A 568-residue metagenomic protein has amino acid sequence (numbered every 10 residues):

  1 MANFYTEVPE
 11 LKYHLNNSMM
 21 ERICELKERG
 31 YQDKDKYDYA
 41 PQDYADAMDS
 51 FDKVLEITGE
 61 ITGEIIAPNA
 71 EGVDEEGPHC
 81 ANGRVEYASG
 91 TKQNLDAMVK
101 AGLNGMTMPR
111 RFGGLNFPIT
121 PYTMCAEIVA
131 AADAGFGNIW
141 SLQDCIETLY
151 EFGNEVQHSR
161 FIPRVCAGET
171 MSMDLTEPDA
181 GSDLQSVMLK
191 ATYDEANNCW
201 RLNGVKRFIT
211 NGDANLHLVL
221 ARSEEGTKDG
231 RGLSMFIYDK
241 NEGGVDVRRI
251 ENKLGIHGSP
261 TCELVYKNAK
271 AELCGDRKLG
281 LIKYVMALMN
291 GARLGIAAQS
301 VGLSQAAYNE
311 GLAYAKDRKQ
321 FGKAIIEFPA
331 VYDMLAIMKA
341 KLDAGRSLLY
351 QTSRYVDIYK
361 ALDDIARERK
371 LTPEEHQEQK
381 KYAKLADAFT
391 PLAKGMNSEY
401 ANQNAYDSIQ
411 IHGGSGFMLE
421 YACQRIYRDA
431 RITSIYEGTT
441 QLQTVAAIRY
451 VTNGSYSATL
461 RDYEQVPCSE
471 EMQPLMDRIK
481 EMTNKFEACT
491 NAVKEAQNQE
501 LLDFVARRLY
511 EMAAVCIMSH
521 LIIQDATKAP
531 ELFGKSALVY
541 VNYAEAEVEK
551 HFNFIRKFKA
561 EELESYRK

Functional and structural regions predicted by a protein language model:
M1-A81, V85: Extended, charge-enriched "interface" segments that sit outside catalytic cores
A2-Y5, P9-E10, N17-M19, I256 (+3 more regions): Alpha-helix capping/hinge segments and adjacent helical runs
K36, N241-G244, R248, P260-A292 (+3 more regions): A glycine-rich, basic-preceded beta-loop-alpha segment at the flavin cofactor/substrate interface of flavin-utilizing
G59-E60, G90-P163, A167, T210-G212 (+1 more regions): Internal helix-loop-helix
N154-R160, T439, V445-E487: A structural-propensity feature for long, helix-poor, extended segments
C199-V245: A short core secondary-structure module
D343-K394, T490-F504, I523, T527 (+1 more regions): C-terminal helix-coil-helix/basic helical segment that borders enzyme active sites and/or dimer interfaces and provides
G454, S469-K568: C-terminal amphipathic alpha-helical interaction region
